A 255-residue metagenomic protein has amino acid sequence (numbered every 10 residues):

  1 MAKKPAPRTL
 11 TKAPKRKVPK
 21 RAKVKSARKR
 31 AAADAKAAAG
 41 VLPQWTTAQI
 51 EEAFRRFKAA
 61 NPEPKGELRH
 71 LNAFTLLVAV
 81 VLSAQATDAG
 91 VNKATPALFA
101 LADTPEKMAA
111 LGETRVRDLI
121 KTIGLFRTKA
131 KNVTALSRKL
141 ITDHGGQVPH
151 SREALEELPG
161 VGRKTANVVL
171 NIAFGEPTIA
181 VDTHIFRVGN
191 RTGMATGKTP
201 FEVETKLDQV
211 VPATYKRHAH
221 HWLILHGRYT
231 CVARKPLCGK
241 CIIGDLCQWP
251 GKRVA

Functional and structural regions predicted by a protein language model:
M1-L42, R253-A255: Polybasic, lysine-enriched low-complexity intrinsically disordered terminal tails
A38-A255: Catalytic cores of DNA base-excision repair glycosylases
